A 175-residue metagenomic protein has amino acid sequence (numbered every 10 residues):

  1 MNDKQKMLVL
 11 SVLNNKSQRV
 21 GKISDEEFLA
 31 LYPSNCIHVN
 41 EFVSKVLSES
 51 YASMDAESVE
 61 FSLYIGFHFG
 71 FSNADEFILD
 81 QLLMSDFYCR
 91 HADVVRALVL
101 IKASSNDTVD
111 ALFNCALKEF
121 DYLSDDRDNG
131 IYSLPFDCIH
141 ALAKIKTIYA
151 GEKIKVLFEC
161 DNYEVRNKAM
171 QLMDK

Functional and structural regions predicted by a protein language model:
N2-L10, S34-E49, F71-S85, A103-L123 (+1 more regions): Amphipathic alpha-helical scaffolding segments comprising HEAT/armadillo-like alpha-solenoid repeats
K4-I23, V94: Short terminal alpha-helical segments
N14, Q18-K22, V109, K118-E119 (+1 more regions): Bulky hydrophobic/aromatic packing residues
N14-V46: Extended hydrophobic/aromatic-rich secondary-structure runs
I23-S34, E49, S53-F71, Q81 (+3 more regions): Structural detector for internal amphipathic alpha-helices that build alpha-solenoid repeat scaffolds
K153-K175: Alpha-helical oligomerization segments
